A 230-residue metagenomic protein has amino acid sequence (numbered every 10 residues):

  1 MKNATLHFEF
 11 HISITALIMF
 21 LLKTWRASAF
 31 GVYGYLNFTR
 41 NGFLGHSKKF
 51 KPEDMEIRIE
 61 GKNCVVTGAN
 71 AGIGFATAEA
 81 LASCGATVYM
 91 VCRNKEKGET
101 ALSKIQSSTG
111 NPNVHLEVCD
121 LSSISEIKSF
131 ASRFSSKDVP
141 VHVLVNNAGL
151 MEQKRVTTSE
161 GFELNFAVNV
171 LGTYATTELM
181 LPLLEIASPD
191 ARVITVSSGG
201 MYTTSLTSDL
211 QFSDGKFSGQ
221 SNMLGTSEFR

Functional and structural regions predicted by a protein language model:
M1-Y35: Terminal single-pass membrane anchor helices
L21-R230: Rossmann-fold NAD(P)H-dependent dehydrogenase/reductase core
